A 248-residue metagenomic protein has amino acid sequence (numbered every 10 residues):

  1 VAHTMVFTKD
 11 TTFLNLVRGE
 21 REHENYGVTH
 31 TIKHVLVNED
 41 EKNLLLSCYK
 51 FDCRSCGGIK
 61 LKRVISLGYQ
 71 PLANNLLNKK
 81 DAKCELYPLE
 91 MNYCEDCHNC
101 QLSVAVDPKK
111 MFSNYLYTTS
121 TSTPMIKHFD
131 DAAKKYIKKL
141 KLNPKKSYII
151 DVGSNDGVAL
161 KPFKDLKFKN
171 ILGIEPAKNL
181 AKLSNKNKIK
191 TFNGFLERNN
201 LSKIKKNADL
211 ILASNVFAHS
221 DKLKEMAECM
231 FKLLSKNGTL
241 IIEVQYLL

Functional and structural regions predicted by a protein language model:
T4-E41: Double-stranded beta-helix
L45-P124: N-terminal juxtadomain amphipathic helix that follows a signal peptide/anchor or precedes a small N-terminal auxiliary
K145-N155: Conserved class I S-adenosyl-L-methionine
D156-F168: Conserved SAM-binding loop of SAM-dependent methyltransferases across substrates and taxa, primarily the Class I
N170-E175: Conserved SAM-binding motif I beta-strand of class I
N187-N200: Conserved SAM-binding strand-loop segment of SAM-dependent methyltransferases
L212: A conserved beta-strand element that flanks and buttresses the S-adenosyl-L-methionine
K224-T239: A short glycine-rich, Lys/Arg-flanked "PGG" loop and its adjoining helix->strand segment in the class I
